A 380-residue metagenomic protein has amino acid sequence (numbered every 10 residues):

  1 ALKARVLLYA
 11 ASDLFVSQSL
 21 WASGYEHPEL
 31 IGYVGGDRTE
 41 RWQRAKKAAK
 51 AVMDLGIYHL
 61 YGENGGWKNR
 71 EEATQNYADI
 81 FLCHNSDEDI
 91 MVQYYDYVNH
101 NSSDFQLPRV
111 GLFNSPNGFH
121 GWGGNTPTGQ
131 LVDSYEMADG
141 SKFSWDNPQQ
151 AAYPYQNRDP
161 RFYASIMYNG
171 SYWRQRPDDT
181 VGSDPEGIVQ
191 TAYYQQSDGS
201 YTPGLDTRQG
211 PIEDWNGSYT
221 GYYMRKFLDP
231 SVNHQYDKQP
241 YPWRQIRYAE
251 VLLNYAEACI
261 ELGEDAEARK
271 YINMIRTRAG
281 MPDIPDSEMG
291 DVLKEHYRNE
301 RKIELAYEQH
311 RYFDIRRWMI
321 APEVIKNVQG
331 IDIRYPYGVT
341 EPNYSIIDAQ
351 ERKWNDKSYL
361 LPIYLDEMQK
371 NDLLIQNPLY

Functional and structural regions predicted by a protein language model:
A1-V16, R38-M53, M91-Q93, P154 (+3 more regions): Extended, hydrophobic/aromatic-rich amphipathic alpha-helical segments that build helical scaffolds
L7-T202, I325-V328: An aromatic- and glycine-enriched ligand-binding surface/loop that stacks and positions planar moieties
Q18-S19, P177, G263-E264, D283 (+2 more regions): Residue-level detector of alpha-helical recognition elements and their boundaries
Y33-V34, A279, I320: A short, structure-level motif marking secondary-structure boundaries and short turns
G56, A279-P282: Alpha-helical junction/boundary sensor with strong preference for TPR arrays
L60, M91, F162, M224-F227 (+2 more regions): Short clusters of hydrophobic/aromatic residues that line enzyme substrate/ligand-binding pockets
G66-M137, E213, Q235-Q245, R269 (+2 more regions): Long, intrinsically disordered, low-complexity segments
A152-I275: C-terminal substrate/ligand-recognition segments
